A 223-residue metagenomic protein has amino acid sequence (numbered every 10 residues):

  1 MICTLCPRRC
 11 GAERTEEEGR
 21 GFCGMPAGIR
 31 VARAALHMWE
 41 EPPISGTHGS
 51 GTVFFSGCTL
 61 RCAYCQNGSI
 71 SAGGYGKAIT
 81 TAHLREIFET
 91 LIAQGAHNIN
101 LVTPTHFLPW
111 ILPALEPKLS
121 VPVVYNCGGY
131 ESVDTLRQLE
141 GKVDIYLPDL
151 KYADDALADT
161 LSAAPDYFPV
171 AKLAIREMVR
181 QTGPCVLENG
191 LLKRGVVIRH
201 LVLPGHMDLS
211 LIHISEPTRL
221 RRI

Functional and structural regions predicted by a protein language model:
M1, Y75-L84, E131-S132: Short N-terminal signal/transit or membrane-insertion segments and the immediately adjacent low-complexity/disordered
I2-T59, A63, N67-A72: N-terminal [4Fe-4S]-dependent radical SAM core
A35-W39, H83-R85, C127: Short acidic (Asp/Glu) patches
P42-G46, S56, Y64, K77 (+2 more regions): Short, charge-rich binding segments
S69-I79, A96-I99: Glycine-rich phosphate-binding "P-loop"
E86-S215, R219: Conserved AdoMet/S-adenosylmethionine-binding subsite of the radical SAM
